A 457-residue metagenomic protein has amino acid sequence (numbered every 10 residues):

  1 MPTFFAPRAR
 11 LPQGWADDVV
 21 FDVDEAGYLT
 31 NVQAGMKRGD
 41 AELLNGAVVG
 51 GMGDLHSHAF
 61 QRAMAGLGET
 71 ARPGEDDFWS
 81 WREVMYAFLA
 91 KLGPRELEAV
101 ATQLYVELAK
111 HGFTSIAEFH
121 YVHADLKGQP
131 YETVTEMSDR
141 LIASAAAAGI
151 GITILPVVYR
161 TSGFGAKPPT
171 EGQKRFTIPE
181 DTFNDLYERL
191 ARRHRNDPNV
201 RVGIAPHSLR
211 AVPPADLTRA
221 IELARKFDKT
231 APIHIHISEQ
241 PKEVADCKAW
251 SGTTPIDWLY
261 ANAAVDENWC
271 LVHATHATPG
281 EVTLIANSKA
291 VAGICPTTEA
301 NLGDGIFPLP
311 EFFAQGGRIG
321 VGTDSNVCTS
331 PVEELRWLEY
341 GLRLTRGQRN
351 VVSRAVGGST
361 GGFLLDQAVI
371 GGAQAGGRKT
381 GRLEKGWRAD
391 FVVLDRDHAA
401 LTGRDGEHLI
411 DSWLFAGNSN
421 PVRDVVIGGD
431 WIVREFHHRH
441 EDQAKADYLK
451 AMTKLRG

Functional and structural regions predicted by a protein language model:
M1-K37, A47-V48: N-terminal metal-binding scaffold of metallo-dependent hydrolase/deaminase domains
M1-V19, G362-G457: Active-site microenvironment of metallo-dependent hydrolases
G50-R62, P232-P241: Histidine-centered catalytic micro-motifs
A63-A99, D125-V134, T161-D181, P241-D266 (+2 more regions): Active-site gating loops and adjacent loop-to-helix segments of metal-dependent hydrolytic enzymes
G66-G151, D181-D197, L449-G457: Alpha-helical scaffold segments that flank or form the walls of functional sites
K127-A274: Metal-coordinating catalytic core of metallo-dependent amide/deamination hydrolases
I221-T230, A264-E267, L284-G293, A314-I319 (+1 more regions): Glycine-enriched alpha-helix->loop->beta-strand junction motifs that scaffold or abut catalytic
A261-N268, P310-H398: His/Asp/Glu-enriched, well-ordered alpha-helical/loop segment that forms or immediately abuts the divalent-metal
